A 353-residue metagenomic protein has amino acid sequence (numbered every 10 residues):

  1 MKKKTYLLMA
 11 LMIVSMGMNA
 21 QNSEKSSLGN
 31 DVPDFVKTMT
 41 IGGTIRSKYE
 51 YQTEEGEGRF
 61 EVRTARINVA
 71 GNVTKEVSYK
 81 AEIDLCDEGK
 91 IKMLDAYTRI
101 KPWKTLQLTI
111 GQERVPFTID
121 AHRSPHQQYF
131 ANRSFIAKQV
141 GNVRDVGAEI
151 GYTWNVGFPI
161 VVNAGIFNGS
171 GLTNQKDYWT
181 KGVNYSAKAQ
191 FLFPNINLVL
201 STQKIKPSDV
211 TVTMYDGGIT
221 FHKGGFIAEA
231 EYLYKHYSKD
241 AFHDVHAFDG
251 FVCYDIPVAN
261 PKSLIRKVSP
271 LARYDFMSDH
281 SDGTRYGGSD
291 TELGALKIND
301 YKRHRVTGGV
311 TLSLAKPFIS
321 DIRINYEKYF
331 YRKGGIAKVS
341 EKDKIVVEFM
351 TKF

Functional and structural regions predicted by a protein language model:
M1-I13, G17-R46, F353: N-terminal periplasmic/intermembrane-space "pro-region" immediately following the signal or transit peptide
K4-Y6, Q21-S27, Q190, D275 (+3 more regions): Residue-level detector of intrinsically disordered/flexible regions characterized by low predicted structural confidence
A20, R123-H126, W179, Y286-G287: Short, glycine/charged-enriched secondary-structure capping and boundary segments
L28-G171, K181-V183, A189-N197, F251-Y254 (+2 more regions): Outer membrane beta-barrel
T53-E55, T74, R99-K101, Q112 (+2 more regions): Outer-membrane beta-barrel pore domains
N163, T173-Y178, V199-S201, T211: A short secondary-structure junction signal
K176-G182, H243-V245: Interfacial loop-to-helix transition and helix-capping segments at the boundaries of transmembrane helices
